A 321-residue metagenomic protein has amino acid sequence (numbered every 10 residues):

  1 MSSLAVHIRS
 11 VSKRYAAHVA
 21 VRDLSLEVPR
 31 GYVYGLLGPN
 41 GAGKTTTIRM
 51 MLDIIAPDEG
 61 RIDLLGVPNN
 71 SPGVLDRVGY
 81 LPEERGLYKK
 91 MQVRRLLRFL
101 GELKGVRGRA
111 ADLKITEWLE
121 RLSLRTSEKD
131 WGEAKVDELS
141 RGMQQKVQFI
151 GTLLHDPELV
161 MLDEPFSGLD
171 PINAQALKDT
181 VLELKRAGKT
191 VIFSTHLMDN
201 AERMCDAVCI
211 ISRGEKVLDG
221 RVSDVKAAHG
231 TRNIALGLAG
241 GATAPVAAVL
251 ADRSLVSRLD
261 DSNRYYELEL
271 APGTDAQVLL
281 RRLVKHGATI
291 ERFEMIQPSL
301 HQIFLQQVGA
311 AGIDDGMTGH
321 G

Functional and structural regions predicted by a protein language model:
L4-V6, K13-S212, L218: ABC transporter nucleotide-binding domains
D23, S254-V256, G287-R292: A broad structural signal for short, well-ordered beta-strand segments within beta-sheet-rich domains
L65, G105, S123, A227-G230 (+2 more regions): A generic structural signal for secondary-structure junctions that act as hinges or helix/strand caps at the edges
P68-N69, K216, G240-G241, G273 (+1 more regions): Short, surface-exposed acidic/glycine-rich loop or hinge patches that mediate macromolecular interfaces
K178-A271: ABC transporter nucleotide-binding domain
A271-G321: C-terminal coupling/interaction segments
